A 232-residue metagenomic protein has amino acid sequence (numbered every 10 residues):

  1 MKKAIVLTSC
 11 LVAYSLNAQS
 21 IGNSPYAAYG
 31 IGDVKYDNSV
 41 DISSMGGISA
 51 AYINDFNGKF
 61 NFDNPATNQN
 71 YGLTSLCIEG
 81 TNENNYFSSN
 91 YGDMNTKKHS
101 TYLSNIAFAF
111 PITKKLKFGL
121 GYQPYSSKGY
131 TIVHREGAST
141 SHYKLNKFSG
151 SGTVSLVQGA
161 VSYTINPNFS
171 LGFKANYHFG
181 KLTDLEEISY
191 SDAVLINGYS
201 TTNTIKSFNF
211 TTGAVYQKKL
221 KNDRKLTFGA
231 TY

Functional and structural regions predicted by a protein language model:
M1-N23: Bacterial Sec-dependent N-terminal signal peptides
Q19-Y232: Subset of outer-membrane beta-barrel
